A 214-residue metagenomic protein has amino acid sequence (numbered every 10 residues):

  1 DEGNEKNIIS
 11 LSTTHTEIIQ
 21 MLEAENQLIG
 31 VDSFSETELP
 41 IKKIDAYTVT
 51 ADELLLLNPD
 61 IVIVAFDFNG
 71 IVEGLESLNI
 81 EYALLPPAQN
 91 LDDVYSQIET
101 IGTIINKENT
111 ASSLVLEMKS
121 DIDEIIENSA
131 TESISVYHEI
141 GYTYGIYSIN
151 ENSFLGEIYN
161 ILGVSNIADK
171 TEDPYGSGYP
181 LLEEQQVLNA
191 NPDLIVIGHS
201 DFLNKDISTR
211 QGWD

Functional and structural regions predicted by a protein language model:
D1-N7, I71-Y147, A168-K170, S177-G178 (+1 more regions): Extracytoplasmic substrate-binding proteins
N7-F68, V164-I167: A short, structured surface patch at a secondary-structure boundary
S12, F66-D67, P87, L194 (+1 more regions): Short secondary-structure boundary segments
T14-I18, A24, T50, D67 (+9 more regions): Stable alpha-helical elements in mature extracytoplasmic
T16-M21, E36-L39, Y144-N150, I197 (+1 more regions): Short, solvent-exposed loop/turn elements at domain surfaces
I29-D32, L155-G178: His/Asp/Glu-enriched short active-site or ligand-binding loop at hydrolase and phosphoryl-transfer sites
K42-D52, D173-E184: Short helix-initiation/N-cap motifs at beta->coil->alpha
T50-V64, I80, E183-I197: Proline-aspartate-enriched helix->loop->beta-strand connector
